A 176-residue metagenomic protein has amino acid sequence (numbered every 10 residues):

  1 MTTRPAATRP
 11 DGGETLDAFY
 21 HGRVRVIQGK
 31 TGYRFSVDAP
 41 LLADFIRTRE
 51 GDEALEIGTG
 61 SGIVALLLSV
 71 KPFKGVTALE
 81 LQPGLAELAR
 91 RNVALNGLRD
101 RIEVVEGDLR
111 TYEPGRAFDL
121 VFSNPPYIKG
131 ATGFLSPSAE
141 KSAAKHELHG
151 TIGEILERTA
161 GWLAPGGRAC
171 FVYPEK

Functional and structural regions predicted by a protein language model:
A7-R49: Class I SAM-dependent transferase core
G51-G58: Conserved class I S-adenosyl-L-methionine
S61-K74: Conserved SAM-binding loop of SAM-dependent methyltransferases across substrates and taxa, primarily the Class I
G75-E80: Conserved SAM-binding motif I beta-strand of class I
A89-R90: Conserved SAM-binding loop
T111-V121: A short acidic, Gly/Pro-enriched loop at the edge of an enzyme's catalytic core that lines a small-molecule cofactor
P125-E154, R158: Mobile active-site "lid"/loop adjacent to the S-adenosyl-L-methionine
H149-K176: Conserved Class I SAM-dependent methyltransferase catalytic core
